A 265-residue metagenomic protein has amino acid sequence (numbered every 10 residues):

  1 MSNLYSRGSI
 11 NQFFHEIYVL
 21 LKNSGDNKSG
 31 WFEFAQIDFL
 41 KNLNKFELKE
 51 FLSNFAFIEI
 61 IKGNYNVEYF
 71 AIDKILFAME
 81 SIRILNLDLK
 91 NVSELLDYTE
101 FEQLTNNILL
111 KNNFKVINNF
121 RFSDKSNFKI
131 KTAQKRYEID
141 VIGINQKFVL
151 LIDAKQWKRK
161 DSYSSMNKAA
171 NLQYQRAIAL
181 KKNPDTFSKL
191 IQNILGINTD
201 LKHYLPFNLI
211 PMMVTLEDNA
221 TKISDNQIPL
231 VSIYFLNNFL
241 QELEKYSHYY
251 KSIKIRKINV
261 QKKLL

Functional and structural regions predicted by a protein language model:
M1-L265: Intrinsically disordered, low-complexity Ser/Thr/Pro/Gly-rich regulatory segments
